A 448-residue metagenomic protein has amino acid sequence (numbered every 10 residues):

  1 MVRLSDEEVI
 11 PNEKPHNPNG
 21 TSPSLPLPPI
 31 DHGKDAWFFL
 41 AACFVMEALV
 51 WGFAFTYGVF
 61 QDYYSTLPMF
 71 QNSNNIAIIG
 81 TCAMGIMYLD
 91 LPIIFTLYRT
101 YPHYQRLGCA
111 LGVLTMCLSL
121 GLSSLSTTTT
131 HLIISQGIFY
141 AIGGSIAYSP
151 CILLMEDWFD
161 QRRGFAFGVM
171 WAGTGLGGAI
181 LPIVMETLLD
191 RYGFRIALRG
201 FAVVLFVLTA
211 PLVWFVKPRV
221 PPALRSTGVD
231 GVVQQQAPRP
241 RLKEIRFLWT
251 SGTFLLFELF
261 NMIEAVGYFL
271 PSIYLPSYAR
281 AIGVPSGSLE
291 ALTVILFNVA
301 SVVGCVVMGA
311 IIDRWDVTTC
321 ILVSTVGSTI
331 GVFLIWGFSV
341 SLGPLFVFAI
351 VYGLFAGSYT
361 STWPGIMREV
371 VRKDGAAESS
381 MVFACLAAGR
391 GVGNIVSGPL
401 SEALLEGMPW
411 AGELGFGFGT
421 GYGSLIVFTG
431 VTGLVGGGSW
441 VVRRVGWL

Functional and structural regions predicted by a protein language model:
M1-G52, L107, F215-L224, P238-T250: Cytosolic juxtamembrane N-terminal segment immediately preceding the first transmembrane helix of multi-pass
L49, F53-Y64, R246-A310, R314-T319 (+3 more regions): Extracytoplasmic gate region of multi-pass secondary transporters
Y64, G137, G144-F159, A166-F167 (+1 more regions): Intracellular juxtamembrane helix-capping segments at the cytosolic ends of symmetry-related transmembrane helices
M87-Y104, V303-V317, I335, L405-E406: Helix-to-loop junctions at the C-terminal end of transmembrane segments in multipass secondary transporters
L89-H131, I312: Conserved MFS/SLC helix-loop-helix module at the cytosolic interface between two early adjacent transmembrane helices
R162, V169-V220: Helix-loop-helix hairpin linking two adjacent transmembrane segments in secondary transporters
I282, I295-V306, I312-I366, L386: C-terminal transmembrane helical hairpin of 12-TM major facilitator-type secondary transporters
V371-F418, T429: A late C-terminal transmembrane helix in Major Facilitator Superfamily
